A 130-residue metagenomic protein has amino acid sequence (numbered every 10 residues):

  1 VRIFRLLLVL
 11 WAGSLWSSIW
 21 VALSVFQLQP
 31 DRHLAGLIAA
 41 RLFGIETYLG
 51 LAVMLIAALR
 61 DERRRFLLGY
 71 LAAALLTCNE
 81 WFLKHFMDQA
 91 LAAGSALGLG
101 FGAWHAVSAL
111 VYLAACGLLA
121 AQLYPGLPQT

Functional and structural regions predicted by a protein language model:
V1-I56, H85-G98: Interfacial loop at the N-terminal end of multi-pass membrane proteins
V1-R5, D61-G69, P125: Alpha-helical transmembrane segments and their helix-start/interface "positive-inside/aromatic belt" motifs in integral
I3, L7-L10, L68, V107-A114: Physicochemical signature of membrane-embedded alpha-helices that form the seven-helix bundle of GPCRs, emphasizing
L15, I19, L76-L83, C116: Alpha-helical transmembrane segments
L42, G98-A115: Individual transmembrane alpha-helices with interfacial aromatic-anchor signatures
L49-A57, V111-L123: Hydrophobic cores of alpha-helical transmembrane segments in multi-pass inner/ER membrane proteins, independent
E62-G98: Mid-chain, well-packed structural core segment of small domains
Y124-T130: Short, charged juxtamembrane terminal tails flanking transmembrane helices
